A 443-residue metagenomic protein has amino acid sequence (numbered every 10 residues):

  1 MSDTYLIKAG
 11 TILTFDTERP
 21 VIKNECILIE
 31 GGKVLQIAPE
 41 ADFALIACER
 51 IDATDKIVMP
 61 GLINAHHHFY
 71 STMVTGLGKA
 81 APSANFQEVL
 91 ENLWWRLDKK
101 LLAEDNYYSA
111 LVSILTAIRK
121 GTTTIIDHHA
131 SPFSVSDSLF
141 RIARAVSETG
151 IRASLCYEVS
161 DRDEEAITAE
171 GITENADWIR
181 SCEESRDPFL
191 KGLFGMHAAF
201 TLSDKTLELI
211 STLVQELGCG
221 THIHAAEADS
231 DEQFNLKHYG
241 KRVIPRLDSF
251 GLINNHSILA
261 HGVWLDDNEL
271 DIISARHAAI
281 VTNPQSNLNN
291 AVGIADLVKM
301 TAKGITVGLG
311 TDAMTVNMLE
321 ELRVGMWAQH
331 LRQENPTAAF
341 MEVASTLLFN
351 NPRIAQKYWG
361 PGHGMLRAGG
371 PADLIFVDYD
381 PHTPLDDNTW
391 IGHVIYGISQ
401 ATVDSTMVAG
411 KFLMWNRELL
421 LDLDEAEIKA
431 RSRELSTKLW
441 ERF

Functional and structural regions predicted by a protein language model:
M1-E25, E30-L35, E40-F43, L348-F443: Active-site microenvironment of metallo-dependent hydrolases
Y5-A9, A44-E88, E104, L111 (+1 more regions): Replace "His-x-His-based motif
G10, I27, G32, D55 (+13 more regions): Divalent metal-coordination and catalytic microenvironments
M73-N106, V135, D163-E164, D229-N254 (+2 more regions): Active-site gating loops and adjacent loop-to-helix segments of metal-dependent hydrolytic enzymes
L77-H128, F133-I151, T173-S185, S432-E441: Alpha-helical scaffold segments that flank or form the walls of functional sites
H129-G262: Metal-coordinating catalytic core of metallo-dependent amide/deamination hydrolases
G150, V214-G220, L252-N255, I272-V281 (+2 more regions): Glycine-enriched alpha-helix->loop->beta-strand junction motifs that scaffold or abut catalytic
S249-L252, H256, V298-P381, I398: His/Asp/Glu-enriched, well-ordered alpha-helical/loop segment that forms or immediately abuts the divalent-metal
